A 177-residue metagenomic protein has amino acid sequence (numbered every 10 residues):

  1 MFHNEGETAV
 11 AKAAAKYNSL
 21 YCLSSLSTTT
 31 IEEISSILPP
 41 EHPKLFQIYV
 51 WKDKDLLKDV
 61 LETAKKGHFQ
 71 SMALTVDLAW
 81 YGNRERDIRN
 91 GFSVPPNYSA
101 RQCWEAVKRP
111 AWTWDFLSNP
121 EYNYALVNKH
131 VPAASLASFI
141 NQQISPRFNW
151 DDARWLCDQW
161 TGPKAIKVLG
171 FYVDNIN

Functional and structural regions predicted by a protein language model:
M1-I176: Active-site entrance/lid segments in N-terminal catalytic domains of soluble metabolic enzymes
